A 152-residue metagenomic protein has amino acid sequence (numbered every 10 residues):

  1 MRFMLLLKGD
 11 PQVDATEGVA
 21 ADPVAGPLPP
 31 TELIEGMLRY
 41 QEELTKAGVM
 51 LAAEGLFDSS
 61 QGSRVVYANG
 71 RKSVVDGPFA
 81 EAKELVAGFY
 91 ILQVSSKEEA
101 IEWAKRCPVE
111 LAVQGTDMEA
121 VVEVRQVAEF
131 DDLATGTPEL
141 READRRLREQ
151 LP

Functional and structural regions predicted by a protein language model:
M1-P152: Conserved, structured core segments of small domains
